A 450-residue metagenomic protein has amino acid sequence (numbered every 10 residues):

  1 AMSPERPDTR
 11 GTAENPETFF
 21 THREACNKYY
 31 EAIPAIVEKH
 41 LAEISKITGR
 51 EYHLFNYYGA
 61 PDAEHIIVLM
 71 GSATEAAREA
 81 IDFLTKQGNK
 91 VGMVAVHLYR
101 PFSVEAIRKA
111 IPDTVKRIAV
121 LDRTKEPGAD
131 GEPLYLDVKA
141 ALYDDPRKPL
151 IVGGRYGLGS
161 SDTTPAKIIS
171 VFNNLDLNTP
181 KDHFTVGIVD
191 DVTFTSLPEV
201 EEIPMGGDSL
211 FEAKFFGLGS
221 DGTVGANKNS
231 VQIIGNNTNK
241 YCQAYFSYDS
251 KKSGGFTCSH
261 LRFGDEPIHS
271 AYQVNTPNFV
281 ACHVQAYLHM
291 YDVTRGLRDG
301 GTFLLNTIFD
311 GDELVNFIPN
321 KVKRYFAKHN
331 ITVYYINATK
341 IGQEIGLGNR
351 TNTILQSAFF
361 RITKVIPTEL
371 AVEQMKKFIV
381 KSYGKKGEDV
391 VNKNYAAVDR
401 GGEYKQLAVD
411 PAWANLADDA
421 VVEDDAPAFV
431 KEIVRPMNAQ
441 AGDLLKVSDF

Functional and structural regions predicted by a protein language model:
A1-A25, L158, D162-L175, F378 (+1 more regions): Internal gly/pro-rich beta-alpha loop/helix module that stabilizes soluble enzyme cofactors or their anionic handles
A1-N56: Conformationally flexible catalytic loops at phosphate/diphosphate-handling active centers
H40, I47, P61, V68-H97 (+1 more regions): Anionic-ligand anchoring segments at beta-strand to alpha-helix junctions in alpha/beta enzyme folds, i.e., glycine
A42-H65, S196-L210: Glycine-/acidic-rich phosphate or pyrophosphate-binding loops and their flanking alpha/beta elements
I107-E126, F246-V284, E388-V391, V398: A structural-propensity feature for long, helix-poor, extended segments
R117-G206, R324-A327, T332-K386, G401: Peripheral docking tails and interdomain loops at the edges of cofactor- or intermediate-handling domains
T294-Y325: ADP-ribose/adenylate-binding Rossmann-like module
V372, G384-F450: Ferredoxin-type iron-sulfur electron-transfer modules and their immediate structural context
